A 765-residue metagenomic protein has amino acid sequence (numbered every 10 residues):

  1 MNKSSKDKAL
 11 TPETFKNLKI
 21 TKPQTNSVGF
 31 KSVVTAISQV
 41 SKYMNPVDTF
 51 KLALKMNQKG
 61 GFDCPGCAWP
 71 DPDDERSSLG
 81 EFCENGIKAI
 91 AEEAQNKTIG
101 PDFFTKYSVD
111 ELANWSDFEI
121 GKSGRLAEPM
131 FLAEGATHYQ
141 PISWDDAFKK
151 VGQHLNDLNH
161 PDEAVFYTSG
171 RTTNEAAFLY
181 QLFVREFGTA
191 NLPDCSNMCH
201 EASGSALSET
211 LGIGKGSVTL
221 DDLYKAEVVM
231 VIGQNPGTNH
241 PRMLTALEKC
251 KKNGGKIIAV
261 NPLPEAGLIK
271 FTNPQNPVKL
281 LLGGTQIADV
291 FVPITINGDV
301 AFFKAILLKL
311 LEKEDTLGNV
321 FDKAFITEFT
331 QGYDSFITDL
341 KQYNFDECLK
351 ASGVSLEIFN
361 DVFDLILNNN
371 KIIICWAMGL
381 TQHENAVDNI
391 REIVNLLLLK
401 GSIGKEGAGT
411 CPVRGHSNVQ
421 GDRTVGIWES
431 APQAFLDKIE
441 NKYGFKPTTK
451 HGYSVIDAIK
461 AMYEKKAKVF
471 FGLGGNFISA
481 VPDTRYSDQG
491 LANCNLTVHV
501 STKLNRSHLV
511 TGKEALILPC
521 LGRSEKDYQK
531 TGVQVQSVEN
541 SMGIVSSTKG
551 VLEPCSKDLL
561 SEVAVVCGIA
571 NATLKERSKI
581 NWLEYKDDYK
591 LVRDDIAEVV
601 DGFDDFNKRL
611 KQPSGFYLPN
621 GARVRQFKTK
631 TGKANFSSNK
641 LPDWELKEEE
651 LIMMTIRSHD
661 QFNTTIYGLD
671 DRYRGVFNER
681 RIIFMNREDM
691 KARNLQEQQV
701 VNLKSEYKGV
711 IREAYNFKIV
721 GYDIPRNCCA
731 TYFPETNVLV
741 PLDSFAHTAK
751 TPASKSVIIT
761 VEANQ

Functional and structural regions predicted by a protein language model:
K3-V33, G124-G415, E440-V624, F677-Y715: Cofactor-pocket helix-loop regions in the catalytic cores of large enzyme subunits
S41-K51: Short Cys/His-rich Zn2+-coordinating modules
G61-C67: Short cysteine-rich clusters marking metal-coordination/redox-active sites
A89-H138, F148: Low-complexity, highly charged intrinsically disordered N-terminal segments that act as targeting/localization
W115, E119-E134, M654-I682: Glycine-rich loop/turn
E584-R672: Long, low-complexity segments enriched in small/aliphatic residues
D723-T736: Short, solvent-exposed secondary-structure boundary/capping segments
T748-Q765: Long, low-complexity intrinsically disordered regions
